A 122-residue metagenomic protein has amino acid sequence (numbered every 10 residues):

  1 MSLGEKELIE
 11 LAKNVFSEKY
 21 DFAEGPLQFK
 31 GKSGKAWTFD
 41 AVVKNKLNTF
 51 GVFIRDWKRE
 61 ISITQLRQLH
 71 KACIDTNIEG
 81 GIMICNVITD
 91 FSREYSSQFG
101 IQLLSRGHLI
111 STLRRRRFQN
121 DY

Functional and structural regions predicted by a protein language model:
M1-K30: Acidic-basic catalytic patches of nuclease active cores, encompassing PD-(D/E)XK and other metal-cofactor nuclease
G4, L8, S62-Q65, S92: Helical mechanochemical/support elements of P-loop NTPase systems and associated helical scaffolds
Y20-K46: Active-site metal-binding core of divalent-cation-utilizing nuclease and nuclease-like domains
V42-G51, T76: Active-site beta-strand-loop-beta-strand hairpin of nuclease catalytic cores that positions key catalytic residues
F53, K58-Q68: Active-site-adjacent loop/helix micro-motif of nuclease/hydrolase catalytic cores
K71-I78, Y95, I101: Arginine/glycine-rich "motif VI" loop of SF2 helicases in the C-terminal RecA-like domain
I84-Y122: Domain-level recognition of nuclease-like catalytic cores that cleave nucleotide substrates
